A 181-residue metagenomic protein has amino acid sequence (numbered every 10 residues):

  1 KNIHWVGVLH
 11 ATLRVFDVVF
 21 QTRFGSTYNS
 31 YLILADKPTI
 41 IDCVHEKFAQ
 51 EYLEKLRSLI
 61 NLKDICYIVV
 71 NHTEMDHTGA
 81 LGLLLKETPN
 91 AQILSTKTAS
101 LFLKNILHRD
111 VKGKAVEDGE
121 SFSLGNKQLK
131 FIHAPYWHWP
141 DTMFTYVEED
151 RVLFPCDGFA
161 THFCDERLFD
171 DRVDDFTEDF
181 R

Functional and structural regions predicted by a protein language model:
I3-L56, F144-V147, R151-P155: Conserved beta-strand hairpin/beta-sheet module of binuclear metal-dependent hydrolase folds, prominently
H4-V6, V69, L94, K114 (+2 more regions): Hydrophobic/aromatic beta-strand patches that form the interior of the parallel beta-sheet core in alpha/beta enzyme
D36, K47-L94: Active-site metal-binding motif and surrounding structural segment of the metallo-beta-lactamase
T39-D42, Y67-V70, K130-F131: Short catalytic-loop micro-motif centered on adjacent basic/acidic residues
T73-T78, S100-F102, H138-W139, A160-F163: Active-site environment of divalent metal-dependent phosphoester hydrolases
L83, N105-L107, C164-L168: Short acidic, glycine/serine/threonine-rich loops at helix termini
L94-T142: Metallo-beta-lactamase
Q128-R181: Metallo-beta-lactamase
